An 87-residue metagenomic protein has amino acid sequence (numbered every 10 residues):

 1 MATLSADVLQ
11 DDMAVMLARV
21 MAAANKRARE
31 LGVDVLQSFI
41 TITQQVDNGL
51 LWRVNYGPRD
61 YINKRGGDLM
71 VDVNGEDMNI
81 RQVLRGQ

Functional and structural regions predicted by a protein language model:
M1-Q87: Long, terminal "pre-/pro-" and other extracytoplasmic accessory regions that lie outside the mature folded/catalytic
